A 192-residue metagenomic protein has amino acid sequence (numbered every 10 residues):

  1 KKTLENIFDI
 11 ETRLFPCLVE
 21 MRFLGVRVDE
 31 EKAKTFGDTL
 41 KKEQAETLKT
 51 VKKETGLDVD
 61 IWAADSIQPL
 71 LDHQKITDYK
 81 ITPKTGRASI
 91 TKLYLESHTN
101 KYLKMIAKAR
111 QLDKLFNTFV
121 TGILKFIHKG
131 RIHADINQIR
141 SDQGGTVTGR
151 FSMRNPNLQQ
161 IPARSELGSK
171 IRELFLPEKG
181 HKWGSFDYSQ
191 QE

Functional and structural regions predicted by a protein language model:
K1-K170, L176-K182, S189-E192: Conserved "right-hand" nucleotidyltransferase catalytic core of DNA-directed polymerases
